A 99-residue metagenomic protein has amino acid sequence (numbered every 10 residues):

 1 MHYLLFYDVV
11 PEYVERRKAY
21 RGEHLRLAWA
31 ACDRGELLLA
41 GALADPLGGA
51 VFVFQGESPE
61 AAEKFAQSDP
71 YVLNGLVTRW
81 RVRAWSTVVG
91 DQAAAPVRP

Functional and structural regions predicted by a protein language model:
M1-P99: Conserved, structured core segments of small domains
